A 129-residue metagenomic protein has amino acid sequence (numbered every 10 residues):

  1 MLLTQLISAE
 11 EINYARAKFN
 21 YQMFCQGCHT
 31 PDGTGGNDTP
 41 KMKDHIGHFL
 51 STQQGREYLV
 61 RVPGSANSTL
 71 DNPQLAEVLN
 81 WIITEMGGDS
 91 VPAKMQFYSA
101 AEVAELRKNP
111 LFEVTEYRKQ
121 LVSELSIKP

Functional and structural regions predicted by a protein language model:
E11-P31, S51, E57: Sequence/structural segment immediately N-terminal to covalent heme-attachment motifs in c-type and related
Y14, T34-S68: Gly/Gly-Pro-rich "capping" loops immediately C-terminal to redox-active cysteine motifs in periplasmic/lumenal
H29-T34, I83-T84: Detector for the c-type heme attachment site
V62-P63, L79-M86: Bilobed periplasmic-binding protein/Venus flytrap-like ligand-binding cleft at the lobe interface of extracytoplasmic
T69-L79: Mature extracytoplasmic domains of secretory-pathway proteins
P73, T84-P129: Flexible coil segments in periplasmic/lumen-exposed cytochrome c-class electron-transfer proteins
